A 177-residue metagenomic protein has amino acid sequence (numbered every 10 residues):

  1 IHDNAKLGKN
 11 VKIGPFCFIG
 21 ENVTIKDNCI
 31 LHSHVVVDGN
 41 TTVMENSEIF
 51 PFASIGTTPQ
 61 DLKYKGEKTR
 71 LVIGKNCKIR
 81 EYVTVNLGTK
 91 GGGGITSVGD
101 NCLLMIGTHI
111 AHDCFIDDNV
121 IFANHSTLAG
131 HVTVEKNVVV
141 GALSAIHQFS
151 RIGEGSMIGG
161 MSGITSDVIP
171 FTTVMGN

Functional and structural regions predicted by a protein language model:
I1-M175: Structural signal for interior beta-strand "rungs" in well-ordered beta-sheet cores of soluble enzyme domains
